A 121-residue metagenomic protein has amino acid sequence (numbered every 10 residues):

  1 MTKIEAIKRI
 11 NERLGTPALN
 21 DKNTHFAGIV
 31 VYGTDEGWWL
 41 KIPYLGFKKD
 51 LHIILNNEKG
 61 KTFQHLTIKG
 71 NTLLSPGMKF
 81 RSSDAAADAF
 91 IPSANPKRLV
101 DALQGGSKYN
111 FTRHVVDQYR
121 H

Functional and structural regions predicted by a protein language model:
T2-H25, V30-H121: Nucleic-acid endonuclease domains
